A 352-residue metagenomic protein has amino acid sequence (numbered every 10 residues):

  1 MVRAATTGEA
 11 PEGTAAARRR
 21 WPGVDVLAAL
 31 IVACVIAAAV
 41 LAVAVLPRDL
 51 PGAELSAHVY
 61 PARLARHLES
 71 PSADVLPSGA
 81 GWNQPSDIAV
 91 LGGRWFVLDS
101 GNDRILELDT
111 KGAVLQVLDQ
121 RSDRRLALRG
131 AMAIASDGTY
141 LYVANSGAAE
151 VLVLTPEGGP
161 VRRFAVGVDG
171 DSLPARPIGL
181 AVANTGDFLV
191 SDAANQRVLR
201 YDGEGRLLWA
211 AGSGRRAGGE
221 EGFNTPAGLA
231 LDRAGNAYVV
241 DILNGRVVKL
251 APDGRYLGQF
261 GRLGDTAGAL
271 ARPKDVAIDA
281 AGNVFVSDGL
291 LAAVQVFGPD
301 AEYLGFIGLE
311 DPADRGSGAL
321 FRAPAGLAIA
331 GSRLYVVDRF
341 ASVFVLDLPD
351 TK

Functional and structural regions predicted by a protein language model:
V2-K352: Eukaryotic scaffold repeat domains enriched in small/polar residues
